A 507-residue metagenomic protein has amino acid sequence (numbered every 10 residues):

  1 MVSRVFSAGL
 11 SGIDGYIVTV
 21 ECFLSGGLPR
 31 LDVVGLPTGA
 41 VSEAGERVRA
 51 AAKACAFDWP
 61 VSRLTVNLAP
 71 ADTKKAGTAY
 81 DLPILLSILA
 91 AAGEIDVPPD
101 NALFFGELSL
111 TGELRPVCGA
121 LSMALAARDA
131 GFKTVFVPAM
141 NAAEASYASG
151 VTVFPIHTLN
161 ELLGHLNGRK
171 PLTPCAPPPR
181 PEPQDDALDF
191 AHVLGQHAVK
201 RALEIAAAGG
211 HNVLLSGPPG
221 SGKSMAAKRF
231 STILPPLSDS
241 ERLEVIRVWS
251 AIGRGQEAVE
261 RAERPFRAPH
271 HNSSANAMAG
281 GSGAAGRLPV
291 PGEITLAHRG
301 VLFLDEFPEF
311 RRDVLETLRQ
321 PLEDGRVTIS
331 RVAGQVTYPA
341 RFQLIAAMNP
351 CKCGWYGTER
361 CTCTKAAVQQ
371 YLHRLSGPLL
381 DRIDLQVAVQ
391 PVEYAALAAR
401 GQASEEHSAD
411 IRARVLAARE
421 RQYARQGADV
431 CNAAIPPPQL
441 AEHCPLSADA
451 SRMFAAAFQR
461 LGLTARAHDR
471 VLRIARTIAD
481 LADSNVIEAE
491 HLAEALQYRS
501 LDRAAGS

Functional and structural regions predicted by a protein language model:
M1-L214, P218-S221, M225, S330 (+2 more regions): Peripheral, non-AAA+ core regions of ATP-driven protein-machinery
V18-L24, M278, D384-A388: Short beta-strand elements
A40-G45, P60, N67-G77, A284 (+2 more regions): Basic, amphipathic alpha-helical bundle interface domains used for macromolecular binding and assembly
R47, A51, I84-S87, S122-A126 (+9 more regions): Alpha-helical scaffold elements adjacent to nucleotide-binding pockets in ATP/GTP-utilizing enzyme cores
A92-G93, G168, R299, G325 (+1 more regions): Short glycine-centered helix-capping/turn motifs at secondary-structure transition points
D100-N101, A176-P179, Q256-A262, G427-I435 (+1 more regions): Short coil/turn segments at secondary-structure boundaries
E107, R201-H373: Conserved ASCE/P-loop NTPase catalytic core
